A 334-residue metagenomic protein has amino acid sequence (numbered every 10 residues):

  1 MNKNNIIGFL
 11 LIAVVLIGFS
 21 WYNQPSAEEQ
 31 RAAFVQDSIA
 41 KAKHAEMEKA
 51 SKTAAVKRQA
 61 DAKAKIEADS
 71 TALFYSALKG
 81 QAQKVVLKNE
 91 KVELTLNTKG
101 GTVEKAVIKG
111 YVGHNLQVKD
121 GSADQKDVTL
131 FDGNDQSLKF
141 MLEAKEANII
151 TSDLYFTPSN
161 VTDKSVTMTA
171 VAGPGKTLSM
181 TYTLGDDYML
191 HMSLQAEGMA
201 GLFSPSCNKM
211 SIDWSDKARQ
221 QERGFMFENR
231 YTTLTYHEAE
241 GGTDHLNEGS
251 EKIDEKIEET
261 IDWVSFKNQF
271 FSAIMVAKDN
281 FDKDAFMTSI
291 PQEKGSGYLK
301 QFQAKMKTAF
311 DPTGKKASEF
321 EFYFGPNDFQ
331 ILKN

Functional and structural regions predicted by a protein language model:
M1-G8: Membrane interfacial helix-start segments of signal peptides and signal-anchor transmembrane helices
K3, W21-N23: Charged, low-complexity terminal tails
G8-S20: Hydrophobic membrane-insertion alpha-helices, especially the h-region of bacterial N-terminal signal peptides
I12, N23-Q125, M168: Juxtamembrane extramembrane loops of integral membrane proteins
A77-N334: Soluble non-transmembrane domains of integral membrane proteins
